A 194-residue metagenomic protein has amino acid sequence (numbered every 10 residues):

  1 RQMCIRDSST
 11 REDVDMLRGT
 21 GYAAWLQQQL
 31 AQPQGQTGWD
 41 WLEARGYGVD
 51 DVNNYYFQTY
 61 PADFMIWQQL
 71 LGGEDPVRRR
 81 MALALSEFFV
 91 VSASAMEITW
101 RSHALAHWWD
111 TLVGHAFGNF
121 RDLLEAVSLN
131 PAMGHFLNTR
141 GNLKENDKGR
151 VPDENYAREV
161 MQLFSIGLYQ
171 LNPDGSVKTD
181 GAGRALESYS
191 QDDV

Functional and structural regions predicted by a protein language model:
M3-I5: Short, small-residue-biased leader/transition segments that mark boundaries at the very start of proteins
S9-G19, N54-V194: Primarily short, surface-exposed interaction patches in extracytoplasmic proteins
V14-N53: N-terminal maturation segment of proteins
